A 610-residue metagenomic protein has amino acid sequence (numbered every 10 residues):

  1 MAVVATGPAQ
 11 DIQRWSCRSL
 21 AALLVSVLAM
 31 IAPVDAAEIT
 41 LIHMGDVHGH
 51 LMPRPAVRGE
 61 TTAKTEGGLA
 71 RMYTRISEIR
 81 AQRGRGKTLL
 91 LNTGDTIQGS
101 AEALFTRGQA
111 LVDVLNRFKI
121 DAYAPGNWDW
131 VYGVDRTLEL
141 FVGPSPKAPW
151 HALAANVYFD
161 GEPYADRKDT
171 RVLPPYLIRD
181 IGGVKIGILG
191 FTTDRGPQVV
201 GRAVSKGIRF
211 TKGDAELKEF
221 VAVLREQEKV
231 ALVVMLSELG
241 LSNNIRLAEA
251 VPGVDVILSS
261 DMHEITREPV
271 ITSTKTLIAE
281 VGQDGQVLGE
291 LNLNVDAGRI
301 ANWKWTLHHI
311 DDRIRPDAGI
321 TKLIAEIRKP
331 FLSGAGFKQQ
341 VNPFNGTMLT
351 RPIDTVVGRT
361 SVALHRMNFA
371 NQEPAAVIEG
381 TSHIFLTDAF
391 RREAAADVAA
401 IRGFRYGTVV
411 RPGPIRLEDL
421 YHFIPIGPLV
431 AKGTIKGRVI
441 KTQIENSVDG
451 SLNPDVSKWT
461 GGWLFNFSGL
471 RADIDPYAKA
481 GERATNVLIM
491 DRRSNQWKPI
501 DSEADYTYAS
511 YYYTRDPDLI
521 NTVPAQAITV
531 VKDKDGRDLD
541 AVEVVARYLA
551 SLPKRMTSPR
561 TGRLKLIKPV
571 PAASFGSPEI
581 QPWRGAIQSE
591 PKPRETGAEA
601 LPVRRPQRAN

Functional and structural regions predicted by a protein language model:
M1-C17: N-terminal secretory signal peptides that target proteins for export/translocation
V4-T6, L28, I39, T88: Generic alpha-helical structural signal
S19-M30: Bacterial N-terminal signal peptides
L28-P33, Q443: Hydrophobic membrane-targeting alpha-helices
D35-G319, V377, T381-A389, A399 (+4 more regions): Acidic, metal/ion-coordinating pockets
A37-M44, G49-R75, R117, S205-G207 (+3 more regions): Catalytic centers of hydrolytic enzymes
